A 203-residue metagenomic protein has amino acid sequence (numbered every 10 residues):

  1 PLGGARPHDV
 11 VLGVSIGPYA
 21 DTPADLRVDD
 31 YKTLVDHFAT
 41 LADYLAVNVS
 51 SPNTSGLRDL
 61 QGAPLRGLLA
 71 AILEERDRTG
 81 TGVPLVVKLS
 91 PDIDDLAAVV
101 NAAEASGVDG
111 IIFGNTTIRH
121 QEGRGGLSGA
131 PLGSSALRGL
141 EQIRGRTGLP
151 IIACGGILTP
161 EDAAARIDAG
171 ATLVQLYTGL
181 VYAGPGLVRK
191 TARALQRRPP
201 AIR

Functional and structural regions predicted by a protein language model:
P1-D9, Q61-L85, G126-I151, T191-I202: Alpha-helix-loop-beta-strand connector modules within alpha/beta enzyme cores
P1-S106, H120: Active-site entrance/lid segments in N-terminal catalytic domains of soluble metabolic enzymes
L12-I16, L45-N48, L85-V87, I111-F113 (+3 more regions): Hydrophobic faces of well-ordered beta-strands that scaffold small-molecule active sites in alpha/beta enzyme cores
G13, G17, G110, G125-G129 (+3 more regions): Glycine-centered flexibility sites
D29-K32, I93-S106, R144-T147, I157-V174: Catalytic cores of alpha/beta
S51-G62, A98-G145, L149, A183 (+1 more regions): Glycine/Thr-rich beta-alpha phosphate-binding loop at enzyme active sites
H120-G129, I167, T178-R203: C-terminal helical cap(s) of enzyme catalytic domains, especially alpha/beta-barrels
G133-A136, A153-A165, Q175, L180: Recognition helices and adjacent regulatory flanks at domain boundaries
